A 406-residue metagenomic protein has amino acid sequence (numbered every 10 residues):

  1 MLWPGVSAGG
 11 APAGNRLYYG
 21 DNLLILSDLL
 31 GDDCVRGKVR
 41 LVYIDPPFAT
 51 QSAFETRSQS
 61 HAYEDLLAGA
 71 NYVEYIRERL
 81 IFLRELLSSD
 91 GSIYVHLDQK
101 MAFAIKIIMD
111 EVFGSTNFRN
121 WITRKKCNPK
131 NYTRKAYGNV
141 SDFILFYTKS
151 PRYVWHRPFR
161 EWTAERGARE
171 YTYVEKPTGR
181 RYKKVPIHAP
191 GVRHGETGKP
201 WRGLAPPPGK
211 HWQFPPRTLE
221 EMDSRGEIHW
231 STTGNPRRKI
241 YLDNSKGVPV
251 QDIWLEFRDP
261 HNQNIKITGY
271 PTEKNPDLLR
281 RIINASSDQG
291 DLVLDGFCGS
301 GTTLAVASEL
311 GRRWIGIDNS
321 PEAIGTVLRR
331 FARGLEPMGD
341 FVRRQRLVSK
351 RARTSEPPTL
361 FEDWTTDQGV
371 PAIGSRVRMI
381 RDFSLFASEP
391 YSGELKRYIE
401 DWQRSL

Functional and structural regions predicted by a protein language model:
M1-P151, T233, I240-L406: S-adenosyl-L-methionine-dependent nucleic acid methyltransferase catalytic domains
F143, T148-I265: Active-site-adjacent helix-turn-beta-strand microarchitecture at beta-sheet edges that either contains or buttresses
